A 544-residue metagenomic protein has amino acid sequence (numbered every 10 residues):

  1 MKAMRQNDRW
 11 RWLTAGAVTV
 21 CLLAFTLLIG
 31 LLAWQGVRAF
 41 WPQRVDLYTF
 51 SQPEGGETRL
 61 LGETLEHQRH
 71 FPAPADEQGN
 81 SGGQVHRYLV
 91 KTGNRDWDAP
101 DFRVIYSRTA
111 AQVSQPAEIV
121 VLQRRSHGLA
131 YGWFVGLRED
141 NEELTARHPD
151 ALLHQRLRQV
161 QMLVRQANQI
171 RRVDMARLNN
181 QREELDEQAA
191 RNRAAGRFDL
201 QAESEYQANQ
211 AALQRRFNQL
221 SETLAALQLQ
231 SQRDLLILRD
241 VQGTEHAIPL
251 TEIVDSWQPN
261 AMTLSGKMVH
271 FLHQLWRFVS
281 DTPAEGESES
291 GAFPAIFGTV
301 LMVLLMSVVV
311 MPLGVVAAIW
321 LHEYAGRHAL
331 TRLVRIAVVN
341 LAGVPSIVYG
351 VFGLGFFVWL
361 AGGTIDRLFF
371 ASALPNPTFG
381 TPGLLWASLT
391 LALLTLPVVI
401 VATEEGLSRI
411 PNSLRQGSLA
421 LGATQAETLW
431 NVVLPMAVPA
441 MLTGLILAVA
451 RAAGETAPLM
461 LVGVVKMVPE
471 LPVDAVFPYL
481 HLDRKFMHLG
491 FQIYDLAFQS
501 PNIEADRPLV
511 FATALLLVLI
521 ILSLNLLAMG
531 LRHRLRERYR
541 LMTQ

Functional and structural regions predicted by a protein language model:
M1-A15, T19-L27, A33-E287, T543-Q544: Membrane-topology segments of multi-pass transport proteins
F271-S290, Y349-L393, G463-K466, V473-Y479: Membrane-interfacial helix termini and adjacent extracytoplasmic/periplasmic loops of multi-pass transporters
S280, A284, E289-L301, L305 (+2 more regions): Alpha-helical membrane-interface segments at transmembrane helix boundaries
G286, G463-L515: Interhelical loop and adjacent transmembrane-helix boundary motif in polytopic membrane transport permeases
M306-V338, V351, W359, A528-E537: Transmembrane-helix boundary motif in ABC transporter permease subunits
P312-A317, V348-V351, W386, L393-L414 (+3 more regions): Membrane-embedded alpha-helices of multi-pass transport/permease systems
I400-E404, I410-P411, Q425-G463: Transmembrane alpha-helices
